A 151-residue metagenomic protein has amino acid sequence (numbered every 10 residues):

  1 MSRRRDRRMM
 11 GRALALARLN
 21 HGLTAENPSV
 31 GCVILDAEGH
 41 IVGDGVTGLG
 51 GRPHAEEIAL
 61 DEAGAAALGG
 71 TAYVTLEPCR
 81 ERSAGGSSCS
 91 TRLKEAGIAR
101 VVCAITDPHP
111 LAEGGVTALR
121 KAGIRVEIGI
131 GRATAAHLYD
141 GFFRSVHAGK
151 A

Functional and structural regions predicted by a protein language model:
R4-A25: Short, basic/aromatic recognition patches
G11, A136-F143: Generic detector of well-ordered alpha-helical segments enriched in charged/polar residues, highlighting helical
L14, R18-H21, L60-G64, F143: Generic structural signal for well-ordered alpha-helical scaffold segments
S29-V30: Acidic, glycine-enriched active-site microenvironments
I34-A136: Zn2+-dependent cytidine deaminase-like catalytic core
G141-A151: Phosphate/diphosphate-binding glycine-rich loops and adjacent basic-rich segments that engage nucleotide
